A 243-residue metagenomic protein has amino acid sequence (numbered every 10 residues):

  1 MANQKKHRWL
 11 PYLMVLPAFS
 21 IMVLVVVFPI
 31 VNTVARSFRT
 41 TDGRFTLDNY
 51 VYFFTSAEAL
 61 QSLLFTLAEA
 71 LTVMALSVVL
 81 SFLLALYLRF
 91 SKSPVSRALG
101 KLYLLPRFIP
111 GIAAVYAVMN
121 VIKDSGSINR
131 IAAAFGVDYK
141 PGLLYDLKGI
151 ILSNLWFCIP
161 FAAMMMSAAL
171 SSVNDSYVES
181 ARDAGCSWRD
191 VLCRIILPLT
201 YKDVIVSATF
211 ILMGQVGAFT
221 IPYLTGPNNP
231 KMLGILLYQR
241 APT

Functional and structural regions predicted by a protein language model:
M1-W9, L13, R194: Short, Lys/Arg-rich N-terminal segment immediately upstream of the first membrane anchor
K5-H7, Y50-E58, Y223-T243: Interhelical loop and adjacent transmembrane-helix boundary motif in polytopic membrane transport permeases
L10-T41, A57-K140, Y145-S171, L199 (+2 more regions): Membrane-water interface segments at the C-terminal ends of transmembrane alpha-helices in multi-pass inner-membrane
R39, D48-T55, R97-G100, L104 (+5 more regions): Short amphipathic alpha-helical coupling elements at transmembrane boundaries
G43-T46, S125, A169-E179, W188 (+2 more regions): Transmembrane helix boundary and interhelical loop/hinge segments in multi-pass membrane proteins
L47-D48, Q61, V73, D190 (+2 more regions): Membrane-embedded glycan transfer/ligation machinery that uses polyprenyl lipid-linked sugar donors/oligosaccharides
E58, V95, S176-Y177, W188 (+1 more regions): Conserved short cytoplasmic inter-helical helices of the MFS fold
A184-G185, P198: Glycine/proline-centered hinge or cleavage motifs at structural transition points of membrane proteins
